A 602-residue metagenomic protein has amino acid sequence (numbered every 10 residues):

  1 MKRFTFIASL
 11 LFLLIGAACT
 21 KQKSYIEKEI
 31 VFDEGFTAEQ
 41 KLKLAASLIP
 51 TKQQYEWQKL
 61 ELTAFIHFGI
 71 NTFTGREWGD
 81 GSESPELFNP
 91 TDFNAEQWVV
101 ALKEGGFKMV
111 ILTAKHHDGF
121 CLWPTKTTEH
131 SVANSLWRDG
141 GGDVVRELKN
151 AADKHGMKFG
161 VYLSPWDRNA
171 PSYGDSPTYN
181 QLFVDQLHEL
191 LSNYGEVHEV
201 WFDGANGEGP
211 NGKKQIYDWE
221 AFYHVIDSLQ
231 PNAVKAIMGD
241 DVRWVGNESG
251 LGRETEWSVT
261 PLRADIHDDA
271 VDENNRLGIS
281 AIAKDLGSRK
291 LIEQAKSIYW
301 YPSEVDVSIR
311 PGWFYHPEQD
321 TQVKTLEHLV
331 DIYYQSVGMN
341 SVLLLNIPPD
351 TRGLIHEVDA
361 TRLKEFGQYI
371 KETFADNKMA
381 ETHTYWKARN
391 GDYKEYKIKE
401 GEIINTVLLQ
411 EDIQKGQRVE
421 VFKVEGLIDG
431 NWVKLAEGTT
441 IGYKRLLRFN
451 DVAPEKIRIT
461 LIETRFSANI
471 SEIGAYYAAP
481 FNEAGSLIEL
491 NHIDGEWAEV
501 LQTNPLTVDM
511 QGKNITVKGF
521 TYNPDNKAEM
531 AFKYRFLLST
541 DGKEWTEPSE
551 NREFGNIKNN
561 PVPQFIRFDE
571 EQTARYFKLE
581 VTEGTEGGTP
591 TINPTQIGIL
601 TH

Functional and structural regions predicted by a protein language model:
M1, L427-V433, S539-P548: Asp-box/BNR beta-propeller loop motif
M1-I26: Bacterial Sec-dependent N-terminal signal peptides
K23-D451, T460-P480, N526, F568 (+2 more regions): Mature catalytic domains of secreted/periplasmic carbohydrate-active enzymes
K296, P480-A498: Predominantly extracellular/luminal regions of secreted and cell-surface proteins, especially disulfide-bonded
G391-Y396, T503-D509: Non-catalytic, beta-strand-enriched accessory regions in extracellular/secretory proteins and membrane protein
E400-T406, P454, G512-G519, T573-R575: Extended extracellular/luminal ectodomain segments enriched in beta-structured repeat modules
I404, V419-K423, V517, A531-R535 (+1 more regions): Exposed beta-strand and adjacent loop surfaces of beta-rich binding modules that mediate intermolecular recognition
K434-G442, E547-N556: Solvent-exposed serine/threonine-rich low-complexity stretches and specific carbohydrate-binding patches
